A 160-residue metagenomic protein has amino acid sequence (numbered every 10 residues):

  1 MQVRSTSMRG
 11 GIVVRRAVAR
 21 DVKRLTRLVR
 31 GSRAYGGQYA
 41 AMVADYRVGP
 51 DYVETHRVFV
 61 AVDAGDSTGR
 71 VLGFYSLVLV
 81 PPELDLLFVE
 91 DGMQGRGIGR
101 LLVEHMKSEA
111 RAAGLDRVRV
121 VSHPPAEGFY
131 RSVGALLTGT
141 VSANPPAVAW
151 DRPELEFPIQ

Functional and structural regions predicted by a protein language model:
M1-R20, I159-Q160: Conserved N-terminal entry element of GNAT/NAT acetyltransferase domains
T6-R9, A64-R70, A147-V148: Short, solvent-exposed loop/turn segments that connect beta-strands within catalytic domains and beta-strand-rich
R16-L86, E90-G92, V103-H105, E109: Acetyl-CoA-dependent GNAT
E90-R96, P124: Active-site acidic-Proline motif in GNAT/NAT acetyltransferases
A110-H123: Conserved GNAT acetyl-CoA-binding A-motif
R119-V121, L136-L155: Conserved catalytic-core motifs of GNAT/GCN5-like acyltransferases
Y130: Conserved active-site tyrosine of GNAT-family acetyltransferases
